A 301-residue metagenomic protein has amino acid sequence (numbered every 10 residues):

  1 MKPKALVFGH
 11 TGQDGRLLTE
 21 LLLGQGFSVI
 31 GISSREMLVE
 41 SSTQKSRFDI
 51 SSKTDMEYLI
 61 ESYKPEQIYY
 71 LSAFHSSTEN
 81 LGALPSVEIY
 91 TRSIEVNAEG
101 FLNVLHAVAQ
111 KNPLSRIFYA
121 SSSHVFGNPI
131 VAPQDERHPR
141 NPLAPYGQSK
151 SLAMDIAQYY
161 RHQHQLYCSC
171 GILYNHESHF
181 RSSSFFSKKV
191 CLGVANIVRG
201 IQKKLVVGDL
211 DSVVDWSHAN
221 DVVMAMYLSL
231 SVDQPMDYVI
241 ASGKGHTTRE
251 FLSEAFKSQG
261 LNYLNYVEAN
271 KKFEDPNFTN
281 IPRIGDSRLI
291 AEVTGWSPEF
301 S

Functional and structural regions predicted by a protein language model:
M1-H176: N-terminal Rossmann-like NAD(P)+-binding domain of SDR-like oxidoreductases, especially those catalyzing
G9, V194-S301: C-terminal substrate-binding subdomain of Rossmann-fold SDR/epimerase-dehydratase oxidoreductases
S41-T43, L81-G82, P129-A132, R181-F185 (+3 more regions): Short aromatic-enriched loop/helix-cap "lid" or pocket-rim segments at secondary-structure transitions that line
K53, E57, S187, C191 (+1 more regions): Short, amphipathic alpha-helical "lid/cap" segments that border enzyme active or binding sites
T78, A83, I89, A107 (+6 more regions): Generic structural signal for alpha-helix termini and adjacent loop/cap motifs
F101, L105, M154-A157, C191 (+2 more regions): Short-chain dehydrogenase/reductase
P142-S149, H179, S183-S187, D215-H218: The catalytic Tyr-centered alpha-helix of NAD(P)H-dependent dehydrogenases
